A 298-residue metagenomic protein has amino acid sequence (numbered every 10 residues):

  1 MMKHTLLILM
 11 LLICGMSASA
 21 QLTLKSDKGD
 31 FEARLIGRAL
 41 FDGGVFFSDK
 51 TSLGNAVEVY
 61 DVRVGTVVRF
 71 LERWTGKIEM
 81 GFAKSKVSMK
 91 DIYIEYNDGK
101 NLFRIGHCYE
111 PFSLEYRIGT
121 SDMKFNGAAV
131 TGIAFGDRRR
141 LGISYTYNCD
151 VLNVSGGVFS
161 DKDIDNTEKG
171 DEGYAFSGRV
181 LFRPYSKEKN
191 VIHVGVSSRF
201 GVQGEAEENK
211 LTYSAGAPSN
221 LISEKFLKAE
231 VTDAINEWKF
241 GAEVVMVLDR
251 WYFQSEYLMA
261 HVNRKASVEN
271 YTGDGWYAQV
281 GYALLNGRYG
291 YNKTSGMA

Functional and structural regions predicted by a protein language model:
M1-T23: Bacterial Sec-dependent N-terminal signal peptides
M10, L114, N263: Active-site-proximal flexible loops/turns
C14-G15, R117, D161, A260: Single-residue recognition of alpha-helix boundary sites
A18, V87, V262-R264: A short hydrophobic/aromatic micro-motif that marks alpha-helical segments and, especially, helix-coil
L22-F47, T51-I164, E168-G204, Y277-A298: Outer membrane beta-barrel
G173-T272: Surface-exposed beta-loop-beta
